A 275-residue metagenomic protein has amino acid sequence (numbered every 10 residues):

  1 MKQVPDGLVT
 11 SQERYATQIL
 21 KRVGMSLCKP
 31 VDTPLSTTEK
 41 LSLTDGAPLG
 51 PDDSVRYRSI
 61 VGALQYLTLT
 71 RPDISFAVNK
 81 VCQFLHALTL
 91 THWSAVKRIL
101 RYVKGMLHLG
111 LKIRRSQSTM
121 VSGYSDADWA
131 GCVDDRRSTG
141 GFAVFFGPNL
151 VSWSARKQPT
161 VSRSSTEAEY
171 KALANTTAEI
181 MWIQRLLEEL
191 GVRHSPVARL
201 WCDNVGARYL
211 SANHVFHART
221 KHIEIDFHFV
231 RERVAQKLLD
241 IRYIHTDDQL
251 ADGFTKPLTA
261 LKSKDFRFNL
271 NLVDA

Functional and structural regions predicted by a protein language model:
M1-G110, H245, G253-T255: C-terminal reverse transcriptase regions that engage the nucleic-acid substrate
A16, L20, L41, L64 (+12 more regions): Mobile genetic element proteins and their domesticated derivatives, centered on retroelements and DNA transposons
T38-V61, S122-S125, W153-E169, N213: Short, conserved non-catalytic motifs in the polymerase core
K40, Q83, S118, A127-A130 (+2 more regions): Short, internal active-site loops enriched in acidic
G50, A63, L107-L109, W129-A130 (+3 more regions): Eukaryotic intrinsically disordered and solvent-exposed regulatory patches
Y102-A127, V192-H194: Structured nucleic-acid-interacting core domains from mobile-element enzymes and related host factors, especially RNase
M120, S138, L150, R156-A275: RNase H-like nuclease module associated with reverse transcription
D128, C132-P148: Acidic, metal-ligating active-site segments
